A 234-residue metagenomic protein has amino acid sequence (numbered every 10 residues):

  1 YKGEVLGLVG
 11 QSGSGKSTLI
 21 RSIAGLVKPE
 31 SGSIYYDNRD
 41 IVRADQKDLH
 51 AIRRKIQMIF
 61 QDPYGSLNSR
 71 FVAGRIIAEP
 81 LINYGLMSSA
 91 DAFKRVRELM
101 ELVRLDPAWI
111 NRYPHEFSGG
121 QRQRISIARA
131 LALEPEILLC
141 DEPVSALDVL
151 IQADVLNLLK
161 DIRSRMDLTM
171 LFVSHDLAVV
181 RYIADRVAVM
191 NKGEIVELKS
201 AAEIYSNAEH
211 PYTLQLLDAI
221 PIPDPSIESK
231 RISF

Functional and structural regions predicted by a protein language model:
A24: Helix-to-loop junction immediately C-terminal to a conserved catalytic motif
G32-D40, I52: Conserved ABC transporter NBD signature motif
A90-A108, L217-D218: Conserved ABC ATPase "signature" region
Y113-F117, Q121: Conserved ABC ATPase signature
A132-E136: A short, proline-enriched helix->beta-strand linker immediately N-terminal to the Walker B motif in ABC-type P-loop
S200-F234: Short catalytic/signature loops enriched in Gly
